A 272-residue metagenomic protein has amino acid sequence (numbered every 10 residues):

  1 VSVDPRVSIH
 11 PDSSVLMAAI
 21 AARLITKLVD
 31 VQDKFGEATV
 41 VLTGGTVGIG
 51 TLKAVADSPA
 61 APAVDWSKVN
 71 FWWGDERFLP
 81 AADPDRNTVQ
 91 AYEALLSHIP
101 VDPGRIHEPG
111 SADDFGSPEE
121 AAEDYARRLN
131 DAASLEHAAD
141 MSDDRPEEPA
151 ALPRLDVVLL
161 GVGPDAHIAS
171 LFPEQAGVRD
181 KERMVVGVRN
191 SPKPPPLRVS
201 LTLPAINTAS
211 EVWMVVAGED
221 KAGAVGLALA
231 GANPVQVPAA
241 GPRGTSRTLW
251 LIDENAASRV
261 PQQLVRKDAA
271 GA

Functional and structural regions predicted by a protein language model:
V1-V40: N-terminal glycine-/serine-/threonine-rich phosphate-binding loop
S2-D4, V64-D156, G271-A272: Ligand-binding beta-strand-loop-alpha-helix segment within the catalytic cores of soluble metabolic enzymes
D33-P59: Glycine-rich N-terminal segment of FAD-binding domains in flavoprotein oxidoreductases, spanning the beta-loop-helix
L42-V47, L160-P164, A217: Glycine-rich beta-strand-to-loop/alpha-helix junction loops that act as flexible
A54-D65, V89, P173-E182: A glycine- and small-aliphatic-rich helix-loop capping segment at beta-alpha/alpha-beta transitions that lines
A61-N70, I99-V101, G177-V178, P204-A209 (+1 more regions): Short, conserved loop/helix-junction motifs that constitute active-site signature segments in enzyme catalytic cores
V157-P204: Class I SAM-dependent methyltransferase SAM-binding "motif I" and its flanking Rossmann-like core
P204, A209-A272: ATP/nucleoside-binding phosphotransfer catalytic cores, i.e., glycine-rich phosphate-binding loops
